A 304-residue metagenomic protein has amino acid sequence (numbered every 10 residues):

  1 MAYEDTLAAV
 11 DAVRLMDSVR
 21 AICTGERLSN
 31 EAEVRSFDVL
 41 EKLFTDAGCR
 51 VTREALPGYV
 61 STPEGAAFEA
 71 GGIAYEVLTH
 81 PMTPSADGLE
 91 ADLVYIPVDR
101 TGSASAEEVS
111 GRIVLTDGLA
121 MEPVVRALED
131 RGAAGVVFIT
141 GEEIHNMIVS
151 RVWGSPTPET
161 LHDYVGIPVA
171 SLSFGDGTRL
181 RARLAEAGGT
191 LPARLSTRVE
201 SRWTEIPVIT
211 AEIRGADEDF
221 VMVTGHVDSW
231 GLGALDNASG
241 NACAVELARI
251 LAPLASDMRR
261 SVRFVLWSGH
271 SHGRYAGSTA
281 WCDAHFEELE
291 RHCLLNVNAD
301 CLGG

Functional and structural regions predicted by a protein language model:
A2-V13, D17-S110: Noncatalytic luminal/extracellular "stalk/propeptide" segments of secretory-pathway proteins
R14-D17, A21, R35, V39-D46 (+6 more regions): Extracytoplasmic/secreted proteins, especially bacterial periplasmic and envelope-associated proteins
S29, P57-Y59, R100-T101, L119-E122 (+7 more regions): Solvent-exposed loop/turn segments at secondary-structure junctions within structured extracellular/periplasmic domains
R53, I113-T116, G135-F138, V169-S171 (+4 more regions): Structural recognition of the beta-strand scaffold that forms the well-ordered cores of secreted hydrolase catalytic
I73-A106, P156-D236, E246-S261, D283: Soluble metallo-hydrolase cores and metallopeptidase-like ectodomains found primarily in the secretory/periplasmic
V98-I148: A conserved hydrophobic secondary-structure block that centers on an alpha-helix together with its immediately flanking
P123, E205-V208, S229-G304: Acidic/histidine-rich catalytic neighborhood of metal-dependent amide-processing enzymes
V125-A134, R151-P158, W281-E288: Mature extracellular/periplasmic domains of secretome proteins
